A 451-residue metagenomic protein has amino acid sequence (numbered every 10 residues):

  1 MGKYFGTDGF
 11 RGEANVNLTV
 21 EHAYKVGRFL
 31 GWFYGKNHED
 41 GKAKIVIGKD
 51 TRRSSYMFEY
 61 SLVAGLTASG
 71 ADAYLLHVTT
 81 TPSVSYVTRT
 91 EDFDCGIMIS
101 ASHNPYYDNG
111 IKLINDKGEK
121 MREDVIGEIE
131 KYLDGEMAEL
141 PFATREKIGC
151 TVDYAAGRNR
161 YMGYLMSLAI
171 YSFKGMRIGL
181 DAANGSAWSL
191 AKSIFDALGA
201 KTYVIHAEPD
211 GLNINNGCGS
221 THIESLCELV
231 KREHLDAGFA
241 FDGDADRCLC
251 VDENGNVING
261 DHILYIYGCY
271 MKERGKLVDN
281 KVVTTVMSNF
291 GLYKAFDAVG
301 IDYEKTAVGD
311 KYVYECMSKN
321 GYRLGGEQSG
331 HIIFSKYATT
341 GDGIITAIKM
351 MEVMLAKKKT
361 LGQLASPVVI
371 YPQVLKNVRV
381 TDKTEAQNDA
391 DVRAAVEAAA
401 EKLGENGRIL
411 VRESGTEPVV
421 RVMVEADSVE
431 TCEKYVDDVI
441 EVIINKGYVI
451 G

Functional and structural regions predicted by a protein language model:
M1-A64, A68-S69, T151-I178, T384-E385: An N-terminal, well-structured beta->alpha segment
E13, N109-K231, G451: Gly/Ser/Thr-enriched, mixed-charge loops and adjacent short helices that form phosphate/oxyanion-binding elements
W32, K44-D108, S193-V251: N-terminal small/polar loop signature for handling phosphorylated ligands or for N-terminal nucleophile
D94-D108, V230-D252, N256-V257, I301-D342: Glycine-rich phosphate-binding loop
R122, V204, N256-G275, G343-V353: Gly/Ser/Thr-rich active-site loops/lids in small-molecule metabolic enzymes that frequently grip phosphoryl groups
G127-M162, S167, E253-G326, I332-F334: Proline/glycine-rich low-complexity loops and linkers
R274-G451: Phosphate-binding and adjacent anionic-ligand microenvironments
